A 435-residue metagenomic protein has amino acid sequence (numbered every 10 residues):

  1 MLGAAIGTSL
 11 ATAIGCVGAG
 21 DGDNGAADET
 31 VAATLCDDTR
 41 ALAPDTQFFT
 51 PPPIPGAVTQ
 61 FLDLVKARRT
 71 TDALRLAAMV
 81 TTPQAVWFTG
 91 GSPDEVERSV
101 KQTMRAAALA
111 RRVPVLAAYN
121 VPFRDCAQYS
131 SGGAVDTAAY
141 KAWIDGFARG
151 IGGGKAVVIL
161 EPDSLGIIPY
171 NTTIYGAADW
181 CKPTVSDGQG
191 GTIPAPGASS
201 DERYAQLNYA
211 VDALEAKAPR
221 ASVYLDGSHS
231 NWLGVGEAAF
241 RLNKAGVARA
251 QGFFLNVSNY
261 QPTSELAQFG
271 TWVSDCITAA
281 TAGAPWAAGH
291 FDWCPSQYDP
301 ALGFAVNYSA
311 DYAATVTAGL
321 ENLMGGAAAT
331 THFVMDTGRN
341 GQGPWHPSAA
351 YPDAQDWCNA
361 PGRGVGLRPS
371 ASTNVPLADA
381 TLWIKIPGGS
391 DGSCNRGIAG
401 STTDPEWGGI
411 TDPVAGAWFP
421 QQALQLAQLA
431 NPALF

Functional and structural regions predicted by a protein language model:
M1-A5, S9-T34: Ser/Thr-rich, Pro/Gly/Ala-heavy low-complexity intrinsically disordered linkers and tails of secreted extracellular
G25-F49: N-terminal low-complexity, Pro/Thr/Ser-rich intrinsically disordered segments that act as propeptides or flexible
R40-G150, G154, K385-F435: N-terminal carbohydrate-binding/catalytic regions of secreted carbohydrate-active enzymes
Q47-T50, A85-T89, V113-A118, A156-E161 (+6 more regions): Structural recognition of the beta-strand scaffold that forms the well-ordered cores of secreted hydrolase catalytic
Q60, V65-R75, L233-T402: Surface-exposed substrate-engagement region within the catalytic domains of secreted or surface-exposed extracellular
P83-G90, S130-A134, Q189-S199, Y224-N231 (+3 more regions): Surface-exposed cleft-lining segments at the edges of enzyme active sites
Q102-D226, E237-Q251: Substrate-binding cleft of extracellular glycoside hydrolase catalytic domains
